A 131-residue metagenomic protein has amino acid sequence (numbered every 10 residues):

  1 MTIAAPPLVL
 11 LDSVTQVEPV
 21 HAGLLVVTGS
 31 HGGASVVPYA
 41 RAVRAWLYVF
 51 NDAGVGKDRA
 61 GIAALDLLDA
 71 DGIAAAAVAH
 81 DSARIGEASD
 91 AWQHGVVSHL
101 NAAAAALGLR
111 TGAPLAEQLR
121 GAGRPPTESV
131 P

Functional and structural regions predicted by a protein language model:
M1-P131: Residues that scaffold, gate, or flank divalent-cation-dependent active/transport sites
